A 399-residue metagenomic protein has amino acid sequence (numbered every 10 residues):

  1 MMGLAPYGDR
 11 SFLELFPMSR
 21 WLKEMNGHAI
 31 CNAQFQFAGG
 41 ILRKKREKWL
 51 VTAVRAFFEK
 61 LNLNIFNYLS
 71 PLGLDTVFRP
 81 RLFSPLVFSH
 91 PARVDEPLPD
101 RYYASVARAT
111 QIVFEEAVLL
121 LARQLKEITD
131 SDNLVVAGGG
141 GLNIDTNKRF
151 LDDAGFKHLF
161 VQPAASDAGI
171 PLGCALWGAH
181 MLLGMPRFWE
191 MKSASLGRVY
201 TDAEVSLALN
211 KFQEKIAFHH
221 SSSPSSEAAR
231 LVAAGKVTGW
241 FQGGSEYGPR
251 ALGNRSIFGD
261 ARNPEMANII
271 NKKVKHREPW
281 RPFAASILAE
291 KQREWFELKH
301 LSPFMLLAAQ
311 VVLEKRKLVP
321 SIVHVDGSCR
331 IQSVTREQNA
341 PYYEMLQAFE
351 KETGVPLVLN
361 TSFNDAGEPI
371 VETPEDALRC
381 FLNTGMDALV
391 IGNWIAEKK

Functional and structural regions predicted by a protein language model:
M1-S89, R93-P97, R123-E127, D132-N133 (+2 more regions): Flexible beta->alpha loop and helix N-cap segments adjacent to enzyme active/binding sites
E96-E116, T335, N339: Short acidic-aromatic active-site loops that bind/stabilize oxyanions
R108-L134: Phosphate/ATP-binding catalytic cores across multiple sugar-kinase/actin-like superfamilies, primarily ASKHA
